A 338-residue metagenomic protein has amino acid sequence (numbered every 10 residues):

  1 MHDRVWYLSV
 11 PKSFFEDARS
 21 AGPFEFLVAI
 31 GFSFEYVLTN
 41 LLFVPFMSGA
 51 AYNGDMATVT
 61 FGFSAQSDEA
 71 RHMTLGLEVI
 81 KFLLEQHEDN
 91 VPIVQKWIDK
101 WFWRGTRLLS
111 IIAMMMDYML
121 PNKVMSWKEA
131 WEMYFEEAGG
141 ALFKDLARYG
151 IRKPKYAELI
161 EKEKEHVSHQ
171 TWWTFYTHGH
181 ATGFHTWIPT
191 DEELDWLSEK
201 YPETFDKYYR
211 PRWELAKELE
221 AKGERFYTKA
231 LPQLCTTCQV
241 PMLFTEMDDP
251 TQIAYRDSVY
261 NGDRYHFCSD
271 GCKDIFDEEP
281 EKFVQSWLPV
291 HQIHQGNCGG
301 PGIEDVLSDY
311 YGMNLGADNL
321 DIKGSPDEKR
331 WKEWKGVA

Functional and structural regions predicted by a protein language model:
M1-L234: Non-heme di-metal
E88-D89, I275, E279-K282, H291: Surface-exposed beta-strand edges and their flanking turn/coil or helix-capping segments
K200-D263, E281-A338: Intrinsically disordered, low-complexity terminal tails and linkers in eukaryotic proteins, enriched in charged/polar
M242, C272, F276: Cys/His-rich microdomains that often coordinate metals
C268-S269: Zinc-coordinating Cys/His ligand positions in small cysteine/histidine-rich zinc-finger domains
